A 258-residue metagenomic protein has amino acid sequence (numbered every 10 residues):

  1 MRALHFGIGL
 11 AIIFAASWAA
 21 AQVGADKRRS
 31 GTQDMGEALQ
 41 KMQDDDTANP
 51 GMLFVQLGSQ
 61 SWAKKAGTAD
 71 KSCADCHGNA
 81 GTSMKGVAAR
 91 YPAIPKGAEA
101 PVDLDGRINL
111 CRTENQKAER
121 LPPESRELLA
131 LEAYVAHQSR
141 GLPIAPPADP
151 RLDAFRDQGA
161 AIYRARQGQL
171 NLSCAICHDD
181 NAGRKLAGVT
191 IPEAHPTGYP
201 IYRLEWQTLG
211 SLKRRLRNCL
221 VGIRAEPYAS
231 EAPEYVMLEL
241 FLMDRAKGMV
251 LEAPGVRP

Functional and structural regions predicted by a protein language model:
R2-F54, T82, P92-D157, G183 (+3 more regions): Post-cleavage N-terminal segment of exported redox proteins
D46-N79: N-terminal, post-signal-peptide region of Sec/Tat-exported proteins
W62, I162-Y163: Conserved short C-terminal alpha-helix that flanks the catalytic cleft of nucleotide-sugar-dependent
G67-T68, G168, A229: Short coil/turn and helix-start
D70, P122-S125, N171, A232: Non-catalytic, surface-exposed connector residues within folded enzymatic/regulatory domains
D70-A80, L131, G159, L170-N181 (+2 more regions): The canonical Cys-X-X-Cys-His
M84-Y91, L186-P192: Short cysteine/histidine-rich zinc-coordinating motifs and their immediately flanking basic loops
A175-L209: An amphipathic alpha-helical core segment
